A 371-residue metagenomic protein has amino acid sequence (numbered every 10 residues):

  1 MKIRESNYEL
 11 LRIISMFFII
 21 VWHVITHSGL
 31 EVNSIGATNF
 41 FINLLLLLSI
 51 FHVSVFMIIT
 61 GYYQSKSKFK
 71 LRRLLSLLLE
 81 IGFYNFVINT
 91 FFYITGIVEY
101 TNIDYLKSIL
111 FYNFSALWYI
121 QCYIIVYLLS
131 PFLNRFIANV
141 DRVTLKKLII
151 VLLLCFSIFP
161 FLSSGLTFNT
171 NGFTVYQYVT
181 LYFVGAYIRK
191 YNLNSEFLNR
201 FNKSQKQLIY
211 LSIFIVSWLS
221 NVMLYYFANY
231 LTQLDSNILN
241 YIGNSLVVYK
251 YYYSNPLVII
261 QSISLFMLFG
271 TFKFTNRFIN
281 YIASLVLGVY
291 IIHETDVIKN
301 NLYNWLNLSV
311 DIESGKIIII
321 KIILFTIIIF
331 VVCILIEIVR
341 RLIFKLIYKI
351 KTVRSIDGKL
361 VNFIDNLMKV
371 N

Functional and structural regions predicted by a protein language model:
M1-N371: Alpha-helical transmembrane segments and their immediate juxtamembrane cytosolic regions
